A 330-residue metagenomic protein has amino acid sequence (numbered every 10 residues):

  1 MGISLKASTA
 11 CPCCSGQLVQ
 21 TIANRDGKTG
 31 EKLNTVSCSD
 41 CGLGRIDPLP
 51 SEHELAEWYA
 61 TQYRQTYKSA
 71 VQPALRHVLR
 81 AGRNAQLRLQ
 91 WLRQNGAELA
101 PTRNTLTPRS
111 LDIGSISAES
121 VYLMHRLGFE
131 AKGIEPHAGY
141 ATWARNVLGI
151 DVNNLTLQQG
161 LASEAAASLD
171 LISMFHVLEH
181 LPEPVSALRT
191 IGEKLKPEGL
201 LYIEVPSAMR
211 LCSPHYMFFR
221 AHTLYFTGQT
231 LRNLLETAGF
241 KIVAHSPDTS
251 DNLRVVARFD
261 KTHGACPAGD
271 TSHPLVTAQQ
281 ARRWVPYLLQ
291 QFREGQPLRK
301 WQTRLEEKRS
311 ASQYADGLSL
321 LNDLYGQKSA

Functional and structural regions predicted by a protein language model:
M1-F175, L188, L253, C266-A330: Conserved N-terminal segment of class I S-adenosyl-L-methionine
P12-V19, G228-H245, K261: A SAM-dependent methyltransferase catalytic signature shared across enzymes that methylate proteins
P136, Y202-S207, V243, V256: Catalytic cores of nucleotide-enabled group-transfer and carboxylate-activating enzymes in metabolic and assembly-line
G149-V152, F218-H222, T262: Short, hinge-like loop/turn segments at secondary-structure boundaries
H176-H180: A short His-aromatic
V185-L200: A short glycine-rich, Lys/Arg-flanked "PGG" loop and its adjoining helix->strand segment in the class I
L201-E236: Short, glycine-/aromatic-enriched active-site segment of Class I SAM-dependent methyltransferases
D248-N252: Short Gly/Ser/Thr- and Asp/Glu-enriched loop/turn motifs at secondary-structure junctions
